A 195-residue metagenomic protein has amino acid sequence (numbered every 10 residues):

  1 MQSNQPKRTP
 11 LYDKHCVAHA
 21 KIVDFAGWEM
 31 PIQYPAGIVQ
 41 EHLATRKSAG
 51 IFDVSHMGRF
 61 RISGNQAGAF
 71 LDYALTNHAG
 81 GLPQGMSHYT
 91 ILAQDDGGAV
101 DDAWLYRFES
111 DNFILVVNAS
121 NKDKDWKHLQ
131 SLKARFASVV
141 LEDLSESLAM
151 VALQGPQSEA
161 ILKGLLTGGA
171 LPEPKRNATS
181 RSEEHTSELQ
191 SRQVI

Functional and structural regions predicted by a protein language model:
M1-E183, S187, S191: Basic, glycine/lysine-rich polyanion-binding surfaces/domains
V194-I195: Residue positions that mark polypeptide boundaries
